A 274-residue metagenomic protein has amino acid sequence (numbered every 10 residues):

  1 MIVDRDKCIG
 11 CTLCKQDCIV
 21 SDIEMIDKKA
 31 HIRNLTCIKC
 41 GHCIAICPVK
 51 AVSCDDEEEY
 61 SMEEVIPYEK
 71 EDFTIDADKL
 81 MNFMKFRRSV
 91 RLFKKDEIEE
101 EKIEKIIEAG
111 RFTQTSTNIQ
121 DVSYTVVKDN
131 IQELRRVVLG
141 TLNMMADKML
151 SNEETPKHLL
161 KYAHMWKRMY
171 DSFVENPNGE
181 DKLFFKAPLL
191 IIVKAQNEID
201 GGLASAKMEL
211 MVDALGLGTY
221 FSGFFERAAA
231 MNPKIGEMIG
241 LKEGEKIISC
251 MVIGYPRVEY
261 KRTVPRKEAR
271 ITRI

Functional and structural regions predicted by a protein language model:
M1-I274: Acidic, surface-exposed loops and disordered segments
